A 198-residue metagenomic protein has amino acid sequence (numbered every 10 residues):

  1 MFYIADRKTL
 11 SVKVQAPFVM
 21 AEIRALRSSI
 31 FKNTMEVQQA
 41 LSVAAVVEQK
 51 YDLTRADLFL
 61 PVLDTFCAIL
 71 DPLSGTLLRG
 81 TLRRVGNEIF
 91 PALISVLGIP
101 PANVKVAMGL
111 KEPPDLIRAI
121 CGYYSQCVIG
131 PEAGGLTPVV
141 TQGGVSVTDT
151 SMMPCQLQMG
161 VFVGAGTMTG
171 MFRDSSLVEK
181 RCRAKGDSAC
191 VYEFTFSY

Functional and structural regions predicted by a protein language model:
F2-I23, F31, S125-M159, T167-Y198: Short terminal or interdomain "cap/linker" segment that borders an active site or interface and mediates
K8-S11, E36, D52, G75: N-terminal non-globular leader segments, chiefly Sec-dependent signal peptides
L10-S11, F18, L41, L82 (+1 more regions): Intrinsic structural disorder/low-complexity segments
K32-T34, Q38: Conserved phosphate-interacting/catalytic interface
V43-Q156, R181: Amphipathic interaction/junction segments at domain boundaries or subunit interfaces
